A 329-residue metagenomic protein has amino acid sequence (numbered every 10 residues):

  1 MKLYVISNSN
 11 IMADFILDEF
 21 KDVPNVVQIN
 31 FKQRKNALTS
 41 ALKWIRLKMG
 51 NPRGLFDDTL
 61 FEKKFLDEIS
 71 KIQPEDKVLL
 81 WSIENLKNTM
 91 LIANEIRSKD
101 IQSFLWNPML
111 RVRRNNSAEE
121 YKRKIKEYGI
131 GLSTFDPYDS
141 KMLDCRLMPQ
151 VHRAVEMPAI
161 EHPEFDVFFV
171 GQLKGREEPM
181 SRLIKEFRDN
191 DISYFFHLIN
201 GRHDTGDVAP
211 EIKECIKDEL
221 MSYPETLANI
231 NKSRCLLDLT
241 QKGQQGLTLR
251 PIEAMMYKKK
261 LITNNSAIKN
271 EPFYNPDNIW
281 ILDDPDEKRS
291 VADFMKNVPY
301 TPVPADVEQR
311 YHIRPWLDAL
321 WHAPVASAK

Functional and structural regions predicted by a protein language model:
M1-S98, Q102, W106-P108, K329: N-terminal pre-catalytic "stem/leader" segment of glycosyltransferase-like enzymes
N10-M12, S133-K141, L198-D204, N264-K269: Short, polar loop motifs at secondary-structure junctions
V23-N30, A41-K48, G129-G131, M142-R153 (+3 more regions): Active-site regions of enzymes building and remodeling cell-envelope glycoconjugates
K71, K124-I125, A228-N229: Structural alpha-helical scaffold elements that stabilize or flank donor/cofactor-binding regions in carbohydrate
V78, I101, G131-L132, L236 (+2 more regions): Short, well-ordered beta-strand core segments
E84-R188: Catalytic core of nucleotide-activated saccharide and alditol-phosphate transferases
I184-L220, P224, S266: Catalytic donor nucleotide-activated moiety binding site of glycosyltransferases and closely related
I212-D218, Y223-A323: Catalytic binding pocket for nucleotide-activated donors in carbohydrate/polymer assembly enzymes
